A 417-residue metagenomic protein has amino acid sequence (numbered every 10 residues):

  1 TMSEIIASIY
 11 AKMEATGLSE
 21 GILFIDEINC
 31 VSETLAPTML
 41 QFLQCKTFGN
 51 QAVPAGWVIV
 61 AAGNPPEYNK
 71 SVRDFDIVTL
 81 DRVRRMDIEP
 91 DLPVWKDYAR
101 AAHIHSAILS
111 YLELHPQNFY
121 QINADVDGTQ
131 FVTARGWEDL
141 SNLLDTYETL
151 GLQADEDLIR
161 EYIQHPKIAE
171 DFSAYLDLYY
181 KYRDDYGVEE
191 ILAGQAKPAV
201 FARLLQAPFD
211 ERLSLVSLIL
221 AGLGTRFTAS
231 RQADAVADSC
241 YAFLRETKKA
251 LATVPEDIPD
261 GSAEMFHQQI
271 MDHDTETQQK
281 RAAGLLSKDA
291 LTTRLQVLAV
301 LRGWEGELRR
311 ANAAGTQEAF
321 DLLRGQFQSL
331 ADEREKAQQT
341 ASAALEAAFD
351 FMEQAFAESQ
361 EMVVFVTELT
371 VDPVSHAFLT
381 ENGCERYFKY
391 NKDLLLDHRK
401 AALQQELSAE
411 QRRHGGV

Functional and structural regions predicted by a protein language model:
T1-Q117, I122-D125: AAA+ P-loop NTPase catalytic core and its hallmark functional loops
K12, K46, K70, K96 (+9 more regions): Context-gated lysine
D76, D91-V94, H165, P208 (+1 more regions): General structural signal for secondary-structure boundaries
A101-E264: Alpha-helical lid/collar subdomain of P-loop NTPases
R203-V417: Terminal-proximal interaction/regulatory segments of ATP-powered molecular machines
